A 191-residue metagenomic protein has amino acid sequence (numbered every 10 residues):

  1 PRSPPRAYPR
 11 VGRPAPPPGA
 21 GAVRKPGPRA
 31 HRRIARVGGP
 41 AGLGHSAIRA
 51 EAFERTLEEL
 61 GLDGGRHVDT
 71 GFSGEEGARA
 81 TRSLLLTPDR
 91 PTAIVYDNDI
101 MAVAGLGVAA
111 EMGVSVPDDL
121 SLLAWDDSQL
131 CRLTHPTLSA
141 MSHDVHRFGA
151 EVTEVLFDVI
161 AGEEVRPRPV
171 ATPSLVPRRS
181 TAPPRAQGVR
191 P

Functional and structural regions predicted by a protein language model:
P1-P191: Bacterial carbohydrate/catabolite-sensing allosteric modules
